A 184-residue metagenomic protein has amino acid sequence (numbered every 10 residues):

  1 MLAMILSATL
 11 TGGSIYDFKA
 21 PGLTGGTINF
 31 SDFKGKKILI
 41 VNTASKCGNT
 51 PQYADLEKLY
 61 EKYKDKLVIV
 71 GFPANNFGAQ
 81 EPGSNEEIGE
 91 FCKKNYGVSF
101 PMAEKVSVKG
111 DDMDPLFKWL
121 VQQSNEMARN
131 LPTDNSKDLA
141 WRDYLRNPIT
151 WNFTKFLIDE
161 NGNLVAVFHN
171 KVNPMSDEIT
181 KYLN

Functional and structural regions predicted by a protein language model:
M1-I5: Sec-dependent signal peptide recognition, specifically the positively charged N-region followed immediately by
L6-S31, N49-P51, M127: N-terminal "domain-start" segment that seeds a small globular fold
K36-I38, K46, T50-A74, C92-Y96: Conserved helix-turn-beta segment immediately C-terminal to the redox Cys motif in thioredoxin-like folds
N42, K66-S84, V98-G110: Thiol-based oxidoreductase modules, predominantly thioredoxin-like and allied folds used for disulfide exchange
D55-K58, G83, E87, F91 (+2 more regions): Extracytoplasmic/secreted proteins, especially bacterial periplasmic and envelope-associated proteins
S99, S107-A128: Acidic, glycine-rich loop-and-strand cores that form catalytic or ligand-binding grooves in diverse globular domains
K118, S124-N184: Thiol-/selenol-based redox modules, centered on thioredoxin-like and closely related oxidoreductase domains
